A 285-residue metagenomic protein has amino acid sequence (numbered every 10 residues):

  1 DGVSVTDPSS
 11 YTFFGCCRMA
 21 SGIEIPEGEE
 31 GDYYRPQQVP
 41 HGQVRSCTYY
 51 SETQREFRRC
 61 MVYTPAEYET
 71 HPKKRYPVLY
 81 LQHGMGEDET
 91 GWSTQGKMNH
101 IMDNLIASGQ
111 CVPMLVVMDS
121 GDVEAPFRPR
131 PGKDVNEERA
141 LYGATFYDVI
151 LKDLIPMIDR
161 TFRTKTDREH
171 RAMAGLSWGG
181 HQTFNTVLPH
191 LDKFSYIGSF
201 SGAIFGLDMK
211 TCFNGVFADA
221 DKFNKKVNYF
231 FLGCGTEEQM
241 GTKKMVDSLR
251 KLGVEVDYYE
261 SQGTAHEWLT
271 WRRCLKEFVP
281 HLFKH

Functional and structural regions predicted by a protein language model:
D1-H285: Non-catalytic cap/lid and distal C-terminal segments of serine-dependent acyl enzymes
